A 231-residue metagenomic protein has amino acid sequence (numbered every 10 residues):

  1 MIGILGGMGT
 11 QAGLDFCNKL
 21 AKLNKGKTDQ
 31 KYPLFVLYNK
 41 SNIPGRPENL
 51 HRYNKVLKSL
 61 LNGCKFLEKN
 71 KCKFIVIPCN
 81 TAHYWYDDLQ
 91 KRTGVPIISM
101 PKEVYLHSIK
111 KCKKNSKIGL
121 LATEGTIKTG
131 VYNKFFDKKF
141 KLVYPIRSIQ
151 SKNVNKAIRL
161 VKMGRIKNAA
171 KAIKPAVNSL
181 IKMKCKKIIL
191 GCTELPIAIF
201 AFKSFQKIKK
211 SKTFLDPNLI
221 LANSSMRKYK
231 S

Functional and structural regions predicted by a protein language model:
M1-S231: Non-catalytic structural scaffold of enzyme domains
